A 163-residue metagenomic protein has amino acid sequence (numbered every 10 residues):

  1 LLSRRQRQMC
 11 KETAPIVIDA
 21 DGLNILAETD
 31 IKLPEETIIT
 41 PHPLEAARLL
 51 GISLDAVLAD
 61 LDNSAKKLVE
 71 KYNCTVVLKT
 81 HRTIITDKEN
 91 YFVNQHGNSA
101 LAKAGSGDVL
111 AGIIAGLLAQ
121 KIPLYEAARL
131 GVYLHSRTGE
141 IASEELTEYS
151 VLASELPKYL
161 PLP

Functional and structural regions predicted by a protein language model:
L1-T13: Single conserved hydrophobic/aromatic residue that forms the stacking wall/gate of nucleotide- or nucleobase-binding
P15, L26-F92: Conserved phosphate/ATP/ADP-binding segment of small-molecule kinases
R48, K103-L134: Short, small-residue alpha-helix embedded
L54-D60, K121-R129, T147-V151: Short, charged, surface-exposed loops that flank catalytic or proteolytic processing sites
A65, F92-G105: Short pre-catalytic strand/loop immediately N-terminal to key active-site residues, enriched for Gly-Thr
G139-P163: Charged C-terminal helix
